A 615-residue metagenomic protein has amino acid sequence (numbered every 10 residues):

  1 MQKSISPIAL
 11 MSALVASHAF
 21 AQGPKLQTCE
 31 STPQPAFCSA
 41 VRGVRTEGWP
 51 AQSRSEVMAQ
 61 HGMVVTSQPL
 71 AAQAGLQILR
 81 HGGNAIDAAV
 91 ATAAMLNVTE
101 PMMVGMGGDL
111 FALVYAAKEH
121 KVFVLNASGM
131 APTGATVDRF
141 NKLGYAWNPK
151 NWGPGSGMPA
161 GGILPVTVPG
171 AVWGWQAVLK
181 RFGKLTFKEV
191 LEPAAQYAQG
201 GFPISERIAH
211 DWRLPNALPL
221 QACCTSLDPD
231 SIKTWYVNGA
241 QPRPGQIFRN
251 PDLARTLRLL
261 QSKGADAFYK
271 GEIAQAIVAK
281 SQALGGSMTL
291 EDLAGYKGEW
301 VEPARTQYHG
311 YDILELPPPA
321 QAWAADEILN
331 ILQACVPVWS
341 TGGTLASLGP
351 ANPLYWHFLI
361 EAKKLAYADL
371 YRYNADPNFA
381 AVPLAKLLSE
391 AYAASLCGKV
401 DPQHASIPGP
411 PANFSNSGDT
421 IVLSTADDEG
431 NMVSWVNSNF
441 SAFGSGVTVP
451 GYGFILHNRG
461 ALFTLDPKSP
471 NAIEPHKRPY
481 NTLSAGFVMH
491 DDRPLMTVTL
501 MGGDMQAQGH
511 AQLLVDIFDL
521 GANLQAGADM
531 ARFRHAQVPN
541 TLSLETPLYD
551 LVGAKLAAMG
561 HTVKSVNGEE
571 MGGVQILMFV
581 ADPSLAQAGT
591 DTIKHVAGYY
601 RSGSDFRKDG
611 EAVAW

Functional and structural regions predicted by a protein language model:
M1-I8: Bacterial N-terminal signal peptides that target proteins for export
A16-H18: N-terminal signal peptide c-region/cleavage motif recognized by signal peptidases
G23-Q73, Q77, A85-K263, F268-K270 (+3 more regions): Noncatalytic scaffold domains of N-terminal-nucleophile
R42, P337-N439, G451-Y452, R459 (+1 more regions): Internal maturation/activation junctions in enzymes
V98-M102, D109-N126, A131, N141 (+5 more regions): Active-site rim segments in enzyme catalytic domains, especially the processed small/beta chain of N-terminal
V104, D109-A116, I421-T425, A485-F487 (+1 more regions): Short beta-strand scaffold segments in enzyme catalytic cores
W300, S417-T420, N481-L483: Short, small/polar residue-rich loop motifs at catalytic or cofactor-binding pockets
Y367, E429, K477, H510 (+1 more regions): Extended C-terminal subregions enriched in glycine
